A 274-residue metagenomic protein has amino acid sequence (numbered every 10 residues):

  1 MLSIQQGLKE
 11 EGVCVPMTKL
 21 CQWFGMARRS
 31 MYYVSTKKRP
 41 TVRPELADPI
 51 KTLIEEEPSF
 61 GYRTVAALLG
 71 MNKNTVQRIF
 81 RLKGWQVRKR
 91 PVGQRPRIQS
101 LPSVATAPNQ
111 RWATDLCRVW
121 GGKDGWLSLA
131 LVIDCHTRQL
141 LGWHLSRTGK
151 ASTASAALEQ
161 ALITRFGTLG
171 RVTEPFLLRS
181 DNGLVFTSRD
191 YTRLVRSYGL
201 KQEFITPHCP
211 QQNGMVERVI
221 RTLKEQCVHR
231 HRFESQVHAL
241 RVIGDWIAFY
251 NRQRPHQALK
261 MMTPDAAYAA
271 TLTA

Functional and structural regions predicted by a protein language model:
M1-A274: Charged DNA-binding/catalytic regions of mobile-element recombinases
